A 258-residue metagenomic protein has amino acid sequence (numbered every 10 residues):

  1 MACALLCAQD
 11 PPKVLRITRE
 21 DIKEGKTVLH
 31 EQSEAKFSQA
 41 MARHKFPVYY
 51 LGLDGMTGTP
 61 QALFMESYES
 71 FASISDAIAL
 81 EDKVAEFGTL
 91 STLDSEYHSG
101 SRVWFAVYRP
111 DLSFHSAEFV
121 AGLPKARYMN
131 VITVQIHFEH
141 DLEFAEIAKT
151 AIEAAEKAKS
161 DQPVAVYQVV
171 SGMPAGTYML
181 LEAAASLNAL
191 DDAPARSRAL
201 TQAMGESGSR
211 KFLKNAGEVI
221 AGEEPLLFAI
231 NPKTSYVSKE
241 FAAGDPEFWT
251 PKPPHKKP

Functional and structural regions predicted by a protein language model:
M1-Q9: Hydrophobic h-region of N-terminal signal peptides that target proteins for export in Gram-negative bacteria
Q9-V14, Q32, A42-R43, A117-A126: Short, low-complexity N-terminal intrinsically disordered segments enriched in polar/charged residues
D10-G25: Short N-terminal segments immediately surrounding and downstream of signal-peptide cleavage
D10-P11, Q32-G58, S67-V107, A154-P163 (+3 more regions): An amphipathic, aromatic/His-enriched active-site/gating alpha helix that lines ligand/cofactor pockets
I17-E20, P110-N188, F248-P258: Surface-exposed interaction/gating patches
E24-T27, A35-K36, D76, E81 (+1 more regions): Mature soluble binding/inhibitory domains
G58-A62, P174-T177: A short, glycine/Asx- and small/polar-enriched loop/turn that sits immediately N-terminal to a beta-strand
E240-G244: Short, surface-exposed amphipathic charged segments that create phosphate/polyanion-binding patches used for binding
